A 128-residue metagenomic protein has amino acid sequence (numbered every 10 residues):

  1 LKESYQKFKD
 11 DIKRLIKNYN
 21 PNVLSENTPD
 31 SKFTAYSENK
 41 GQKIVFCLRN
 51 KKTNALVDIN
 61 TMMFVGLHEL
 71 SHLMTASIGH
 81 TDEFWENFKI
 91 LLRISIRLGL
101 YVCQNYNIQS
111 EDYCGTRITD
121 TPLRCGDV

Functional and structural regions predicted by a protein language model:
L1-V57, S77-V128: Metalloprotease/metallohydrolase-associated module, dominated by Zn2+-dependent proteases
F64-A76: Active-site recognition of the HExxH zinc-binding catalytic motif
